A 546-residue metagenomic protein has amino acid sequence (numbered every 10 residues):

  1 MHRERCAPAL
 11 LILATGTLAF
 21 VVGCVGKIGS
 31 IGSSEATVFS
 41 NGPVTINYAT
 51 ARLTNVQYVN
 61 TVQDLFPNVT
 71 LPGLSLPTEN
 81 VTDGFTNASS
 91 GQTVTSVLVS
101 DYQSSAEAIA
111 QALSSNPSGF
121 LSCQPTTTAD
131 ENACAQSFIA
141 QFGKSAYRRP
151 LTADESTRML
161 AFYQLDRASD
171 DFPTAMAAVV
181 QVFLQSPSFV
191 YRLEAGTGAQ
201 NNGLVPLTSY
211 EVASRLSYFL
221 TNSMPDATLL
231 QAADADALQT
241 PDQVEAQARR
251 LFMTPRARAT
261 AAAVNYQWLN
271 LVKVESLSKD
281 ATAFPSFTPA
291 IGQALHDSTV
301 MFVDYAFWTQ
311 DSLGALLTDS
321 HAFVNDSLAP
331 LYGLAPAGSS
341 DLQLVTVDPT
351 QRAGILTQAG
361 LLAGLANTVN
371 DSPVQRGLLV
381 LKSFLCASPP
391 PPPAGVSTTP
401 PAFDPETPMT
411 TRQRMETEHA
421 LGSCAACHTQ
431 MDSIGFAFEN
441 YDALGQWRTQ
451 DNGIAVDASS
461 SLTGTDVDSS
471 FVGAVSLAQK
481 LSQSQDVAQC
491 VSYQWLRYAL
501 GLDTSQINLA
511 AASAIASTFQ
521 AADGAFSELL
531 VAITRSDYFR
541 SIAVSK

Functional and structural regions predicted by a protein language model:
M1-A14: Bacterial N-terminal signal peptides that target proteins for export
F20-G23: C-terminal motif of bacterial Sec signal peptides marking the signal peptidase cleavage site
V25, G29, S40-P43, Q63-D486 (+3 more regions): Active-site substrate-binding loop specific to GH73 endo-beta-N-acetylglucosaminidase modules in bacterial autolysins
G32-E35: Cationic, glycine-rich low-complexity segments
T37-P67: N-terminal module-boundary/linker segments of secreted carbohydrate-active enzymes
L500-D503: Axial heme c-ligation environment in periplasmic c-type cytochrome domains
